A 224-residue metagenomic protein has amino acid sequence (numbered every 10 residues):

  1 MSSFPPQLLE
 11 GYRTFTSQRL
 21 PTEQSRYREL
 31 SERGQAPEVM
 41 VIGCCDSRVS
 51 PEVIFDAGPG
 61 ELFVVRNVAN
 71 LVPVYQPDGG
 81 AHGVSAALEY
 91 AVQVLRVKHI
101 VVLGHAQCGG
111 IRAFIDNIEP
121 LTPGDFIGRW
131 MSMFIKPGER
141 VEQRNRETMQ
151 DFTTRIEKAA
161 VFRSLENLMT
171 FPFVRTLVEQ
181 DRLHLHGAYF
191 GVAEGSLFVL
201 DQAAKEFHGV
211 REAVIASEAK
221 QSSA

Functional and structural regions predicted by a protein language model:
M1-P37, N70-K98, G109-E218, S223: Divalent-metal-activated hydrolytic enzyme cores
Q35-E52: Conserved H-X4-D acyltransferase segment
I42-C44, R66, V101-A106, H186-G191: Short beta-strand segments
R48-L71: Catalytic core of membrane glycerolipid acyltransferases/transacylases, capturing the structured, soluble-facing
